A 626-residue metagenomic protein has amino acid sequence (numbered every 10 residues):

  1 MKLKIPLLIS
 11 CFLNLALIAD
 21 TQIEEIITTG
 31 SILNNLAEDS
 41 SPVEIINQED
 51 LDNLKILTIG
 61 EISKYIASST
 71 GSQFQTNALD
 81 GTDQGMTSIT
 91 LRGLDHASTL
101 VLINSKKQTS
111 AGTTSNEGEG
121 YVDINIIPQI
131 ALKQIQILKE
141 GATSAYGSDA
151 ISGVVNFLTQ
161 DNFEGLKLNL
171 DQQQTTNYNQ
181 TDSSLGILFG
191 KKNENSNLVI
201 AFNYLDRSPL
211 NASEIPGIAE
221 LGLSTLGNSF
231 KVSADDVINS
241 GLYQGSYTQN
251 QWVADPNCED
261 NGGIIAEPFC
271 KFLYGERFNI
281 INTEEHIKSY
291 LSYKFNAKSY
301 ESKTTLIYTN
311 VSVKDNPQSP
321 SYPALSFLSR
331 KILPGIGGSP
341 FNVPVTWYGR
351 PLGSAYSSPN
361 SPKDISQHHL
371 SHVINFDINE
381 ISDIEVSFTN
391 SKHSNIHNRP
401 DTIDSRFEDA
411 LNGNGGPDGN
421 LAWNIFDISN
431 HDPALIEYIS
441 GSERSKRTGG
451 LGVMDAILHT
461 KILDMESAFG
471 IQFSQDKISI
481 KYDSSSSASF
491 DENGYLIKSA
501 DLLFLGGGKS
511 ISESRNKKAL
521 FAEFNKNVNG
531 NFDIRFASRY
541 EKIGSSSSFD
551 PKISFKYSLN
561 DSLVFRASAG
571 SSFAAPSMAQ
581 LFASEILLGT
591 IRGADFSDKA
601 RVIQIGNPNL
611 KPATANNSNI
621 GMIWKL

Functional and structural regions predicted by a protein language model:
A19-D52, G60, H96: Short, acidic, small-residue-rich periplasmic hinge/interaction motif at the N-terminus of Gram-negative outer-membrane
N35, K64-K107: Extracytoplasmic beta-strand/coil segments of soluble accessory domains associated with Gram-negative outer-membrane
I59-I62, I66, T87-T90, N104 (+3 more regions): N-terminal periplasmic accessory domains that precede and gate Gram-negative outer-membrane beta-barrel machines
I62, L100, Q136-L138, V154-Q160 (+9 more regions): Predominantly transmembrane beta-strands of Gram-negative outer membrane beta-barrel pores used for transport
G85, D149-I151, Q173, N179-L185 (+7 more regions): Residues that define the transmembrane beta-barrel architecture of outer-membrane proteins
K106-K139: Short acidic/polar hinge/loop motifs at secondary-structure boundaries that mediate gating or recognition
N116, L210, L221-G222, W252-N282 (+3 more regions): Surface-exposed, low-complexity loop segments enriched in small/polar and acidic residues
L168-Q174, L185-I187, I200-D206, T304-N310 (+6 more regions): Transmembrane beta-barrel strands of outer-membrane/channel proteins
